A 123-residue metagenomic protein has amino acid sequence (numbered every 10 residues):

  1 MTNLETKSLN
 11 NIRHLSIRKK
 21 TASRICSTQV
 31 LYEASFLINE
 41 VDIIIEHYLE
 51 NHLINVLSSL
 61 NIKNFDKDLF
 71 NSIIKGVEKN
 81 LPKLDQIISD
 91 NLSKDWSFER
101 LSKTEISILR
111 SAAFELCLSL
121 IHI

Functional and structural regions predicted by a protein language model:
T2-E5, R24, S58-L118: Conserved AdoMet
T2-Y48: Long, amphipathic alpha-helical "stalk/connector" segments that mediate intersubunit docking and mechanical coupling
E33-L37, I54, K79, K83: Short helix-loop boundary/capping segments at the starts of domains
D42, N55-S59: A positional/architectural concept
Y48-V56: Phosphate/pyrophosphate-binding loops at sites that engage ATP/ADP/AMP, CoA/4′-phosphopantetheine, polyphosphate
I121-I123: Conserved small/polar residues in nucleotide/adenosyl-binding loops
